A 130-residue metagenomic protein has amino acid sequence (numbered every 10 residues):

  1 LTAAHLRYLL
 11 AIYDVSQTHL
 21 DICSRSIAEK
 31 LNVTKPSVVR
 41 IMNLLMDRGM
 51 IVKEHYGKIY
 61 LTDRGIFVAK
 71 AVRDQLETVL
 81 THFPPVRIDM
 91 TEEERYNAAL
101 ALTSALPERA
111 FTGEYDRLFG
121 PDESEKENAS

Functional and structural regions predicted by a protein language model:
L1-V33: N-terminal helix-turn-helix DNA-binding core of bacterial DNA-binding proteins
P36-V39: Key DNA-contact positions within bacterial/archaeal DNA-binding proteins
M42-N43: Short, hydrophobic-biased segments on the C-terminal half of alpha helices that form "recognition helices"
M46-H55: A short, conserved structural fragment
G57-Q75: Basic, amphipathic "hinge/linker" alpha-helix immediately C-terminal to the N-terminal HTH DNA-binding motif
V72-R87: Alpha-helical linker/hinge and terminal dimerization helices associated with HTH transcriptional regulators
V86-A98: Leucine-rich, amphipathic alpha-helical/linker segments
Y96-S130: C-terminal regulatory/oligomerization modules of transcriptional regulators
